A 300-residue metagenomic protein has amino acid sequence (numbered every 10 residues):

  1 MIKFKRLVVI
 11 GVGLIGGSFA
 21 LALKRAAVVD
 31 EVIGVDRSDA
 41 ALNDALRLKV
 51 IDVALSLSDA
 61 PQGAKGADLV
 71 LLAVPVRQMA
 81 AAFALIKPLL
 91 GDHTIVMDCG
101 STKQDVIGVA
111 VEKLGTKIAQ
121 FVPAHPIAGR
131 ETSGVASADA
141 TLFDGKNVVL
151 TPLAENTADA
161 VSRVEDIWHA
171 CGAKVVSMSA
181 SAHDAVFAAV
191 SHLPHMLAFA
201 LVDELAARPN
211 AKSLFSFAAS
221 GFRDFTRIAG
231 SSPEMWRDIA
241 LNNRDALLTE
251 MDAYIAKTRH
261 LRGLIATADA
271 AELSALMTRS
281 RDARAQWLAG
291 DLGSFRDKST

Functional and structural regions predicted by a protein language model:
M1-K65, L69: NAD(P)+-binding Rossmann beta1-loop-alpha1 motif at the extreme N-terminus of oxidoreductases
R6, E31, Q120, N147 (+1 more regions): Residues at the starts of beta-strands that form the adenosine-phosphate
A40-A41, Q78, K103-V106: Conserved short alpha-helix immediately C-terminal to the canonical SAM/SAH-binding motif I of Rossmann-like
D59-M97: Rossmann-like NAD(P)-binding element
A82-A136: Rossmann-like NAD(P)(H) cofactor-binding subdomain of soluble oxidoreductases
L142-R227: Internal alpha-helical scaffold of NAD(P)-dependent oxidoreductase catalytic cores
A211-S280: Interdomain hinge/lid region at the active-site interface of Rossmann-like NAD(P)-dependent oxidoreductases
